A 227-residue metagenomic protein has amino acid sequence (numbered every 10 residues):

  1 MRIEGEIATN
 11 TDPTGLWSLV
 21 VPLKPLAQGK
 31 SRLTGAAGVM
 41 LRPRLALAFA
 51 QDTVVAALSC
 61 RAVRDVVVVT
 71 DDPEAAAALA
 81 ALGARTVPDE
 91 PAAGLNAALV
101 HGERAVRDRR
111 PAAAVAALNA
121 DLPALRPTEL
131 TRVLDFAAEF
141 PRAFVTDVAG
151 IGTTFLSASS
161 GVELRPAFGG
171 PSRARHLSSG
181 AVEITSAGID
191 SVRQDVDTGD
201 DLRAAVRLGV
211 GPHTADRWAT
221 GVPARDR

Functional and structural regions predicted by a protein language model:
M1-L33: N-terminal nucleotide-binding beta1-loop-alpha1 segment
E4, N10, P171-R227: Conserved alpha/beta core of the MobA/IspD/sugar-nucleotide pyrophosphorylase nucleotidyltransferase superfamily
A46-V63: A short, N-terminal amphipathic alpha-helix
V63-R85: Acidic donor-binding segment of Leloir-type glycosyltransferases
A78-A114, S172: Short phosphate-binding loop-to-helix
N119-P123: The conserved acidic donor/metal-binding loop of glycosyltransferases
L125-G150: Conserved donor-nucleotide/metal-binding helix-loop-beta segment in metal-dependent transferases, i.e., the alpha-helix
T154-A181: Short, glycine-/small-residue-rich phosphate/pyrophosphate-handling segment
